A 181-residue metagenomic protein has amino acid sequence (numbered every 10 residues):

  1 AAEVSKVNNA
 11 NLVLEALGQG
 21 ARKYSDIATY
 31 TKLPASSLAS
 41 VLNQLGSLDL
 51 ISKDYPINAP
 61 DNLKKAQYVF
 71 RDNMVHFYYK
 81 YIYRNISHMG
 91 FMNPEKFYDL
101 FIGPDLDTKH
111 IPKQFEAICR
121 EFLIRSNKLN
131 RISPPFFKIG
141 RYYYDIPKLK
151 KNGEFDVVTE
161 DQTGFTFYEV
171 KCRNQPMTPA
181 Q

Functional and structural regions predicted by a protein language model:
A1-E154: Accessory nucleic acid-recognition modules appended to NTPase machines
T29-T31, T108, T159, T163-T166 (+1 more regions): Residue-identity detector for threonine
K80-I82, E169, P179: Short conserved micro-motifs at the rims of enzyme active sites and ligand-binding pockets
L123, F155-N174: Conserved catalytic cores of phosphodiester-cleaving nucleases, focusing on short active-site segments
R173-Q181: Mg2+/Mn2+-dependent nuclease catalytic core
